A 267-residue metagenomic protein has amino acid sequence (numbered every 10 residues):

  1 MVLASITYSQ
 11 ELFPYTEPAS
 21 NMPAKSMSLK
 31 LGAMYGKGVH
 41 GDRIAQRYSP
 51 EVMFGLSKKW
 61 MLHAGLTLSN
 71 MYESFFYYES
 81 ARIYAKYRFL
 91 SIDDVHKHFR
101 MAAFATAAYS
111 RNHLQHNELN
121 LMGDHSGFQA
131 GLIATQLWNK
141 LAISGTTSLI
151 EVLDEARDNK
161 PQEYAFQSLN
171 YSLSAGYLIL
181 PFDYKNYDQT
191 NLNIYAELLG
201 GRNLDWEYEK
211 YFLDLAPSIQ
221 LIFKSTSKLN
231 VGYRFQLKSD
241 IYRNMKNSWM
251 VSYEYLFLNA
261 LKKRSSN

Functional and structural regions predicted by a protein language model:
S9-V52, A108-L114: Short glycine/proline- and aromatic-enriched beta-strand/turn motifs that initiate or cap beta-hairpins
E17-A24, K59, F75, S91-R100 (+4 more regions): Short loop/turn motifs that connect adjacent beta-strands in outer-membrane beta-barrel proteins
P23, I44-Y48, F76-A81, M122-F128 (+4 more regions): Residues that define the transmembrane beta-barrel architecture of outer-membrane proteins
L29-A33, A64, A85, M101-A105 (+6 more regions): Membrane-embedded beta-strand positions of outer-membrane beta-barrel proteins
A33-K37, L66-Y72, F89, A105-R111 (+6 more regions): Transmembrane beta-strands of outer-membrane beta-barrel pores
M53, K86-R88, G131-L137, G176-L178 (+2 more regions): Transmembrane beta-barrel domains of outer membrane proteins
S74-S168: Outer-membrane pore/translocation modules
R82-A85, L173, M245-N267: Outer-membrane beta-barrel "beta-signal"
